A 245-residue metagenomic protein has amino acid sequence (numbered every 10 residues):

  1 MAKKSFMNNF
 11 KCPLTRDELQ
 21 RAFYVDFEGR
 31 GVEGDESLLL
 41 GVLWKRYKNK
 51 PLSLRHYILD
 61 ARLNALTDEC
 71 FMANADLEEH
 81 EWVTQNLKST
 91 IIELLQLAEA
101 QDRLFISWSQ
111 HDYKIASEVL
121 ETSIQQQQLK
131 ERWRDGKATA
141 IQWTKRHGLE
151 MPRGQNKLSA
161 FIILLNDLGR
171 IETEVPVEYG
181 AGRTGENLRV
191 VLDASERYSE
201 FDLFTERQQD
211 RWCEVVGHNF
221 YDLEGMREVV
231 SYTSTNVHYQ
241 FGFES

Functional and structural regions predicted by a protein language model:
A2-L97: Conserved RNase H-like, two-metal-ion catalytic cores of nucleic-acid enzymes
E18, L104, R211-E214: Short N-terminal alpha-helical targeting/association segments
D26-E28, D112, D135, D222: Acidic active-site catalytic centers that drive phospho-/nucleotidyl reactions and related ester hydrolyses
E33, Q142, V229: Active-site-proximal flexible loops/turns
K50-L52, Q125, Y239: Short, solvent-exposed secondary-structure capping/transition elements
R62-L165: Conserved DEDDh/DEDDy metal-dependent 3′-5′ exonuclease domain
L164-S245: Acidic, Mg2+-coordinating catalytic module of metal-dependent nucleases/exonucleases that use a two-metal-ion mechanism
